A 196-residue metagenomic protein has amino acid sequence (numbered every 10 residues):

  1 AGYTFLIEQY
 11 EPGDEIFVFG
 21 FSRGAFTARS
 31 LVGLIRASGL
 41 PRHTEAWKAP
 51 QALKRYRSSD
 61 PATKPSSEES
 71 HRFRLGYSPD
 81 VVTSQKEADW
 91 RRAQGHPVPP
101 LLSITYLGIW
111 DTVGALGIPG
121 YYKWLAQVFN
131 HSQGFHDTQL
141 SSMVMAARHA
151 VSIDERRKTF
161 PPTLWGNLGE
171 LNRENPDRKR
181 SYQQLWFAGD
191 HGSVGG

Functional and structural regions predicted by a protein language model:
A1-G196: Alpha-helical segment proximal to the catalytic Tyr-Lys
